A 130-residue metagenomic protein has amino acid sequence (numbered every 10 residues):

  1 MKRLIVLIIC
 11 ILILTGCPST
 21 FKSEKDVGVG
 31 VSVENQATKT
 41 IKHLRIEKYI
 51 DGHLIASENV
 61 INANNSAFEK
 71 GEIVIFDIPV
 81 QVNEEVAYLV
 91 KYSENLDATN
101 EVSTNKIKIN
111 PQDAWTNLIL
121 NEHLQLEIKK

Functional and structural regions predicted by a protein language model:
M1-L4: Positively charged n-region of N-terminal signal peptides that target proteins for export
I13-G16: C-terminal motif of bacterial Sec signal peptides marking the signal peptidase cleavage site
P18-T20: Bacterial signal peptide processing site
V31-T38: Asparagine-centered strand-capping/turn motif at beta-strand->loop junctions
K39-H43: Short acidic/proline- and small/hydrophobic-mixed sequence motifs that coincide with surface turns and coil-to-beta
D51-V82, V86: Tryptophan-paired
V82-L96: A short, solvent-exposed beta-strand micro-motif common in secreted/extracellular proteins
S93-H123: Structured interaction patches on ligand/partner-binding surfaces of diverse proteins
